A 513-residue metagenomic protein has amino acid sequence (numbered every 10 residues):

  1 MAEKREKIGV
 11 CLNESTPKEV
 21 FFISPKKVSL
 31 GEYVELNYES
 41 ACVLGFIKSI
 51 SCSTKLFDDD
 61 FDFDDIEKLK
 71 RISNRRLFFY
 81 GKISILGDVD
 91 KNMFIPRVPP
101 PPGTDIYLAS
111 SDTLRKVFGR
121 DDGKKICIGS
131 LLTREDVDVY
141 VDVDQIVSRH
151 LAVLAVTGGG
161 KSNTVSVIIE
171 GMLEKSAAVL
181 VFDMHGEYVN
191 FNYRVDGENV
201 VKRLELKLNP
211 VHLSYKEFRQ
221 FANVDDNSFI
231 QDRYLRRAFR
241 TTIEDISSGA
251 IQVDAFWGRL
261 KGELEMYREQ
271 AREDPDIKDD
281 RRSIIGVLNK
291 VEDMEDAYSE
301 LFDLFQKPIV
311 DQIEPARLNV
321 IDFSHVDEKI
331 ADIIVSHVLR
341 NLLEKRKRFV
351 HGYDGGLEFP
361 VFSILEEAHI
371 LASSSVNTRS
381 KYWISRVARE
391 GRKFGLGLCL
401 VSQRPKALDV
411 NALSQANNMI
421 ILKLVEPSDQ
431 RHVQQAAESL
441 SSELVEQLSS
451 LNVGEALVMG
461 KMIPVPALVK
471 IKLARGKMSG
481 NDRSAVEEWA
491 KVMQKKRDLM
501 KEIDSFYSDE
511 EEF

Functional and structural regions predicted by a protein language model:
M1-L154, I168, L357-F359: Basic- and hydrophobic-enriched, low-structure N-terminal and domain-boundary segments that flank ATP-binding catalytic
C52-S53, G87-D90, H185-V189, H325-E328 (+5 more regions): Conserved nucleotide-binding/hydrolysis micro-motifs of P-loop NTPases
G123-L204, V410, V458, W489-A490 (+1 more regions): Glycine-rich phosphate-binding loop of nucleotide-binding enzymes
M172-E174, L342-V350, W383-C399, S439-S442: Substrate-engagement module of ASCE P-loop NTPases
K175-L180, A316-L318, E358-F362, F394-C399: Loop/turn-to-beta-strand initiation segments
G186, N190-N192, P210-R386, N452-A456 (+1 more regions): P-loop NTPase motor domains
V224, A388-R392, G397-V469: Conserved ATP-driven motor cores of ASCE-family P-loop NTPases powering translocation/secretion/packaging/pilus
G454-F513: Conserved P-loop NTPase motor module
